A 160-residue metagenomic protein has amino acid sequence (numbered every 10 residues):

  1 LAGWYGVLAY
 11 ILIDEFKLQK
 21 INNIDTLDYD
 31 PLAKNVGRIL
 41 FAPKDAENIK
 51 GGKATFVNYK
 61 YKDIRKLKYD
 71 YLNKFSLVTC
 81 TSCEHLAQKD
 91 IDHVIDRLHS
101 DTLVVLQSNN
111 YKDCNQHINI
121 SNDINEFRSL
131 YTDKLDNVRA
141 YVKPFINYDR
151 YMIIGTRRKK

Functional and structural regions predicted by a protein language model:
L1-A2: Conserved beta-strand/loop positions that form the S-adenosyl-L-methionine
Y5-Q19: Conserved SAM-binding loop of SAM-dependent methyltransferases across substrates and taxa, primarily the Class I
I21-L27: Short beta-strand element of Class I
Y29-L32: Conserved SAM/SAH-binding beta-strand->alpha-helix loop
K34-N73: S-adenosyl-L-methionine
K74-K89: A short SAM/SAH-binding and catalytic strip from SAM-dependent methyltransferases
A87-Y151: C-terminal substrate-binding/active-site "lid" region of AdoMet-derived donor-dependent transferases
I154-K159: Conserved beta strand-loop-helix elements of the APE1-like EEP
